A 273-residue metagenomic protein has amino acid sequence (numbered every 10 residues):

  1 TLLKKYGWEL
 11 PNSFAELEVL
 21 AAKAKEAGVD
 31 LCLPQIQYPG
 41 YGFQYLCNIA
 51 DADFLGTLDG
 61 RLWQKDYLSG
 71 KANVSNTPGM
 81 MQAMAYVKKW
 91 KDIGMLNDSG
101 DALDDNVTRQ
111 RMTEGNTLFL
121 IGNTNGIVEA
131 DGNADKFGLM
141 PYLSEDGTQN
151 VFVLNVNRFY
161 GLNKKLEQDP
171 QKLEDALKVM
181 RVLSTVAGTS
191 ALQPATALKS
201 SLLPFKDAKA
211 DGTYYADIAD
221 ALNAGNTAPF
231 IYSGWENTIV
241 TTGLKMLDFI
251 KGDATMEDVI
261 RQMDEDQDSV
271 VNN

Functional and structural regions predicted by a protein language model:
T1-N12, E18, V29, I36-L68 (+2 more regions): Periplasmic solute-binding protein
Y6-L10, K88-L103, N116, G132-K136: A local structural motif
F14-V19, D98-T113: Short helix-initiation/N-cap motifs at beta->coil->alpha
A21-K23, K65-G100: Glycine-centered hinge/linker elements that transmit conformational signals in sensory and ligand-binding systems
L33, L118-N123, G138: Paired acidic/hydrophobic, glycine-rich loop segments that form the ligand-binding mouth/hinge of periplasmic-binding
A52-Q82, S144-F152, A208: Short, solvent-exposed loop/beta-turn-alpha elements that line the ligand-binding surface or hinge of extracytoplasmic
I93, D131-A197: Extracytoplasmic/periplasmic substrate-recognition and gating elements
L154, T196-S200, Y215-N272: C-terminal capping/gating helix-and-loop segments adjacent to ligand/active sites or protein-protein/ligand interfaces
